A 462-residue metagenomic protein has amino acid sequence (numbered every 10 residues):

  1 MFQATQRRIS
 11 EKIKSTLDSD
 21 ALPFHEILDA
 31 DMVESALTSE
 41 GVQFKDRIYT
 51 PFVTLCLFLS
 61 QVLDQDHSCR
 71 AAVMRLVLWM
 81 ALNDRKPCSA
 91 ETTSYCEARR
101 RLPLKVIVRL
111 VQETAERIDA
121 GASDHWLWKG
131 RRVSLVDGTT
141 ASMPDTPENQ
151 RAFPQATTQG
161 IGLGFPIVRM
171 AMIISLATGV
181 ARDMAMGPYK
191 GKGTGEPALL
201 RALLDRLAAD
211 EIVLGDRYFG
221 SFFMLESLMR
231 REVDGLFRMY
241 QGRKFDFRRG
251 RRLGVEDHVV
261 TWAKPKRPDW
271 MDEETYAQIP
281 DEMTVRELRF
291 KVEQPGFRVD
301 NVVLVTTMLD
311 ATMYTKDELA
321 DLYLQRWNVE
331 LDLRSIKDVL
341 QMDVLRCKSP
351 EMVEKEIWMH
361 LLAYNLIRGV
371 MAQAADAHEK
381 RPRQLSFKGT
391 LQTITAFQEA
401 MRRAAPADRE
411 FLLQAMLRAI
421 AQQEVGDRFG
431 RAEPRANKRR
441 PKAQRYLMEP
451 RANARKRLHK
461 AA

Functional and structural regions predicted by a protein language model:
M1-R75, R99-L102, R109-R117, W128-R132 (+2 more regions): Single, function-defining residue in the core of a domain
V77-R85: Extended, structured, electrostatic nucleic-acid-contact surfaces
R85-L104: Major-groove recognition helix of helix-turn-helix-like DNA-binding domains
